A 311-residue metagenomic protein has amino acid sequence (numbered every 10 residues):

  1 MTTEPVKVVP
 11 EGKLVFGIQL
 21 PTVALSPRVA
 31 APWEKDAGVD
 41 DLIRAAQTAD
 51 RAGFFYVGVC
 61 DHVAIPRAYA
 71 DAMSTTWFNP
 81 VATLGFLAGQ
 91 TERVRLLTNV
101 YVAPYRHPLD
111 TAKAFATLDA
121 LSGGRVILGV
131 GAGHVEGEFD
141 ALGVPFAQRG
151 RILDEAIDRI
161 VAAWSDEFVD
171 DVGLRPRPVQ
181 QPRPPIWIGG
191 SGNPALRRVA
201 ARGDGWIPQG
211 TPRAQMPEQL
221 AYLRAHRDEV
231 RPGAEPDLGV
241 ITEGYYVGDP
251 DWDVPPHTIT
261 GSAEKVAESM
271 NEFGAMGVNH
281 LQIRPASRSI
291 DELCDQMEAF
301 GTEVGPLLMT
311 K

Functional and structural regions predicted by a protein language model:
M1-L14, L20, T48, A147-V179 (+1 more regions): An alpha-helical appendage that flanks or caps ligand/catalytic pockets
M1-Q90, P184, R284-D291, E298-E303: N-terminal beta1-alpha1-beta2 module of alpha/beta enzyme domains
T2-L14, R67-D71, T98, P104-R202 (+1 more regions): Internal, glycine-rich beta/alpha segment that forms the wall or movable "lid" of small-molecule/cofactor binding
F16-I18, V57-V59, R95-T98, V126-V130 (+4 more regions): Hydrophobic faces of well-ordered beta-strands that scaffold small-molecule active sites in alpha/beta enzyme cores
S26-D40, Y101-L109, P182-S191, P250-E264: Active-site mouth loops of central-metabolism enzymes
D36-A49, A114-F115, I188-A200, I259-E272: Short, acidic/polar
A49, G53, D61, L87 (+9 more regions): Conserved, mostly hydrophobic/aromatic
R51-F54, G123, G203-D204, V278: A structural motif
